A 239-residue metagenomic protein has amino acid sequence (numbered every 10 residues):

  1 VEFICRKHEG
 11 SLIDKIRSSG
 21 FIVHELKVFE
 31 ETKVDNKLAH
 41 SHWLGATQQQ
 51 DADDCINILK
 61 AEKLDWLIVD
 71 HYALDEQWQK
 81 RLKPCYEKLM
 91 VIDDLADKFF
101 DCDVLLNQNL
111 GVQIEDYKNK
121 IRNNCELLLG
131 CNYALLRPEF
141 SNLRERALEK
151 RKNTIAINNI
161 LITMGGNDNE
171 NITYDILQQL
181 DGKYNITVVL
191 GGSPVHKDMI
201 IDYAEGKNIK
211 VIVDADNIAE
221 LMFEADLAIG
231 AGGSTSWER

Functional and structural regions predicted by a protein language model:
V1-H8, I186-G192: Short internal beta-strands
E2-D53: Conserved nucleotide-sugar phosphate-binding/catalytic loop shared by glycosyltransferases and other
I56-A73: Short N-terminal targeting/anchoring amphipathic segment
A61-K63, D101, F223-E224: Alpha-helix C-terminal capping/helix-to-coil transition sites in glycosyltransferase folds
A73-I121: Conserved nucleotide-sugar donor-interacting segment of glycosyltransferase catalytic cores, predominantly GT-B
D101-N171, D198: A nucleotide-sugar donor-handling region in carbohydrate enzymes
E145-E224: Donor-nucleotide binding loops and adjacent catalytic segments primarily of GT-B fold Leloir glycosyltransferases
D216-R239: A donor-sugar binding/catalytic signature common to diverse glycosyltransferases and related nucleotide-sugar
